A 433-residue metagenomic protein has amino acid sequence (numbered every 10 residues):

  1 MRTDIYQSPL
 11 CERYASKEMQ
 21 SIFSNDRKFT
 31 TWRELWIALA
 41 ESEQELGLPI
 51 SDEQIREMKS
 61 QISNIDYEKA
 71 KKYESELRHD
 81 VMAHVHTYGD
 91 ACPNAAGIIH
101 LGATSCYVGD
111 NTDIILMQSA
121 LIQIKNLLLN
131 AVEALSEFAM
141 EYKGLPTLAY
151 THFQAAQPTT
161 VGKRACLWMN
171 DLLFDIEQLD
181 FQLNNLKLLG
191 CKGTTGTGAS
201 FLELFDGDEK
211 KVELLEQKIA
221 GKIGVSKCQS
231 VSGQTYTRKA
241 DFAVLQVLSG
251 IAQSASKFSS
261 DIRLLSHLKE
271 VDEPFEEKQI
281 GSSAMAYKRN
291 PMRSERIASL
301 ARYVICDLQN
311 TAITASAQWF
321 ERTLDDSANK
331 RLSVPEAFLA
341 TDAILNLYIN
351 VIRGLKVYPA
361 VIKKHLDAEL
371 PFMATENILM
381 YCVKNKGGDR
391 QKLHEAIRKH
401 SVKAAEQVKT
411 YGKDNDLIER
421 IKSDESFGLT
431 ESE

Functional and structural regions predicted by a protein language model:
M1-A199, G207-A220, G281-S282, M292-R296 (+3 more regions): A helix-coil-helix interface module used to build multimeric assemblies and to scaffold catalytic/cofactor sites
R2-N25, E74, I280-E433: Catalytic-core signal marking the mid-to-C-terminal active-site face
R27, V108, L148, H152 (+8 more regions): Alpha-helix capping and helix-loop boundary segments enriched in small/acidic/polar residues
A38-S42, T87, A91, A134 (+16 more regions): Generic, well-ordered alpha-helical scaffold segments in large soluble proteins
Q118-K125, L129, S136, G162 (+8 more regions): Short amphipathic alpha-helical segments with heptad-repeat character
D175, L179, S226, Q234-S327 (+1 more regions): Glycine-rich anion/phosphate-binding loop at the beta-strand->alpha-helix junction
L214-Q234: A short, charged helix-loop
